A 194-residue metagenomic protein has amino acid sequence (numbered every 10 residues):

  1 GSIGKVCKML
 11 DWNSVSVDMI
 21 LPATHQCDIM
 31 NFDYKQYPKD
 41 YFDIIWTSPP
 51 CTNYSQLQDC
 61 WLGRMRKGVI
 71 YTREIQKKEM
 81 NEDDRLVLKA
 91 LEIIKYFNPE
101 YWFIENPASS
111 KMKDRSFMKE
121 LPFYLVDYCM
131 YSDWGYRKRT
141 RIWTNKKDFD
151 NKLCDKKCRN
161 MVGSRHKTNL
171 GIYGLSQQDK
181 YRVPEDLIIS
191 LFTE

Functional and structural regions predicted by a protein language model:
G1-Y37, D43-T47, N53-S55: SAM cofactor-binding core of SAM-dependent methyltransferases, primarily the Rossmann-like beta-alpha-beta module
Q26, F32-F42, C51-E194: Class I S-adenosyl-L-methionine
